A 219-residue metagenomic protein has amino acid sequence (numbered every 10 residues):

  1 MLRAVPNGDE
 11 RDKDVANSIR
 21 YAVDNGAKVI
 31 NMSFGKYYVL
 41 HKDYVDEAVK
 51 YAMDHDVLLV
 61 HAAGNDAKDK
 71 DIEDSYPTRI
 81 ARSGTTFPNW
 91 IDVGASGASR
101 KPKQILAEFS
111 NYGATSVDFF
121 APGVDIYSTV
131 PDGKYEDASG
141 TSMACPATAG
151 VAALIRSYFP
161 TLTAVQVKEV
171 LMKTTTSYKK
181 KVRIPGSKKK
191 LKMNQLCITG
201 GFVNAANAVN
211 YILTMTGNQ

Functional and structural regions predicted by a protein language model:
M1-L40, G94, P160, A164 (+1 more regions): Subtilisin-like peptidase catalytic core
A4-V5, K28-V29, P122-A206, N210-L213 (+1 more regions): Hydrolase catalytic cores
V5-D9, G35-V39, N65-D69, S96-K101 (+3 more regions): Solvent-exposed loop/turn segments at secondary-structure junctions within structured extracellular/periplasmic domains
E10, D14-Y21, N25, Y44-Y51 (+5 more regions): Extracytoplasmic/secreted proteins, especially bacterial periplasmic and envelope-associated proteins
N31-S33, V60-G64: Active-site neighborhood of phospho(di)ester-bond hydrolases with catalytic His/Asp-centered motifs
L40-L59, Y76-S83: Catalytic-core regions built around general acid/base machinery
V57, T78-S157, T161, V165: Extracellular S/T/G-rich loop segment that most often corresponds to the catalytic His/Ser-adjacent loop
N65-T85: Glycine-rich, charge-decorated loop segments at or immediately adjacent to ligand/cofactor-binding or catalytic sites
